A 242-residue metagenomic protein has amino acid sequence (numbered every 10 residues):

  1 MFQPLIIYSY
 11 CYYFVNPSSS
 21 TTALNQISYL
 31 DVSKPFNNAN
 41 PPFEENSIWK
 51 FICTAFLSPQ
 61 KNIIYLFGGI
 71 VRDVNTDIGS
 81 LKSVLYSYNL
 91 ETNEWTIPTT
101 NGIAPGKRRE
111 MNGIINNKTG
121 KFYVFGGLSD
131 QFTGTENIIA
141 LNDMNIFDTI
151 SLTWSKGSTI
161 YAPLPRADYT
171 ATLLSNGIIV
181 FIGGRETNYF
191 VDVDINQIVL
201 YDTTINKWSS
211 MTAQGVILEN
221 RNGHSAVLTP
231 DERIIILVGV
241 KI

Functional and structural regions predicted by a protein language model:
M1-I242: Kelch-like beta-propeller repeat domains
